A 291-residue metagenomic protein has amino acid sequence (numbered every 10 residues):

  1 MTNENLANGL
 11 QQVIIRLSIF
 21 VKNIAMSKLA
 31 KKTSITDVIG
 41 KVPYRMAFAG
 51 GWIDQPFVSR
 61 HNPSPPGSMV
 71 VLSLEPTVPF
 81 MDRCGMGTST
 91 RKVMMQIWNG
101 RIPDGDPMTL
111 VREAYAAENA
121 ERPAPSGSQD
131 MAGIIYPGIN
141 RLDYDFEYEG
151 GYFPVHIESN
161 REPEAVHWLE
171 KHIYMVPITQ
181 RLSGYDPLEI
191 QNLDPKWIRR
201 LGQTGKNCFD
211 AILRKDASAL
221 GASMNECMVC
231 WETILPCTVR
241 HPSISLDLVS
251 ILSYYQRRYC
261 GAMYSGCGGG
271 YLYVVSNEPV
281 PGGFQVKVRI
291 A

Functional and structural regions predicted by a protein language model:
M1-S89, M95-P125, Q129-S265, Y273-A291: C-terminal nucleotide
